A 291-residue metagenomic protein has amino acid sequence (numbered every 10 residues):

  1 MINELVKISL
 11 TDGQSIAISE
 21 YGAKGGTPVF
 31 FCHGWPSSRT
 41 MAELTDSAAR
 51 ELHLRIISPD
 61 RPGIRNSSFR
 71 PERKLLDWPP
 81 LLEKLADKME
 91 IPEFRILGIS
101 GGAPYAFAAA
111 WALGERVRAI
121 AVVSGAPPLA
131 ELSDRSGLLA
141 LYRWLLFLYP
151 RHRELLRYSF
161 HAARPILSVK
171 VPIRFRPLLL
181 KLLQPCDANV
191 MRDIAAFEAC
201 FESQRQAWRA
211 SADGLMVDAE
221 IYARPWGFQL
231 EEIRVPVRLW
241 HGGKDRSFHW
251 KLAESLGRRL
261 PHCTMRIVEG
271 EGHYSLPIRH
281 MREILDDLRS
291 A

Functional and structural regions predicted by a protein language model:
G25-G26, H33-S38, S100, G243: Active-site glycine-rich loops that stabilize anionic/oxyanionic intermediates across multiple enzyme folds
W35-S47: The serine-hydrolase catalytic nucleophile loop
A49-F69: Conserved alpha/beta-hydrolase
D77-R95: Conserved acidic catalytic loop of the alpha/beta-hydrolase fold
E93-G137: Conserved hydrolase catalytic core segment
L141-F228: Alpha/beta-hydrolase
I233, L239-H241, D245: Short beta-strand/loop motif that positions the catalytic acidic residue of the alpha/beta-hydrolase fold
H262-A291: Catalytic active-site module of serine/aspartate enzymes centered on a nucleophile-bearing elbow/loop
